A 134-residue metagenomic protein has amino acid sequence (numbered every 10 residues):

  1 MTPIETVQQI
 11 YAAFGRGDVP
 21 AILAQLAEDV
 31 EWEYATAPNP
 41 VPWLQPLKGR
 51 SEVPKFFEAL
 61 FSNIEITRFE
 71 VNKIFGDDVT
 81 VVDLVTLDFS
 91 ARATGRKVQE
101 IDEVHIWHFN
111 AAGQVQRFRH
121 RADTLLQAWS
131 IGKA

Functional and structural regions predicted by a protein language model:
M1-E28, K133-A134: Short, low-complexity N-terminal intrinsically disordered segments enriched in polar/charged residues
M1-V7, Y34, P40-R50, F109 (+2 more regions): Amphipathic repeat-derived elements
T2, E58-A134: A beta-strand edge to alpha-helix "cap/lid" segment located at domain peripheries
V7, Y11-F14, L26, Y34 (+3 more regions): Hydrophobic alpha-helical core bundles mediating ligand binding, dimerization, or RNAP-core interactions
V7-I10, I22-L23, V30, G49 (+5 more regions): Hydrophobic pocket/interface hotspot
G15, V19, R50-F57, E100: A structural signal for well-ordered alpha-helical scaffolds and beta->alpha junctions
G17-P20, P42-W43, A91-A93: Short, charged low-complexity linear motifs
A27-D78: A solvent-exposed, acidic/Ser-Thr-rich amphipathic alpha-helical stretch
